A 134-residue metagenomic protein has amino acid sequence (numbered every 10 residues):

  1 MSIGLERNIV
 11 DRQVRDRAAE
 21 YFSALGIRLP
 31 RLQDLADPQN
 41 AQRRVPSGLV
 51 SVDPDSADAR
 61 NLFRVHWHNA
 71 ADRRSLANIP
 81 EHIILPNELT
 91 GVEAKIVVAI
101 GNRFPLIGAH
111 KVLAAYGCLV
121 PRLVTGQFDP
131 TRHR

Functional and structural regions predicted by a protein language model:
M1-R134: PLP-dependent amino-acid enzyme catalytic core
